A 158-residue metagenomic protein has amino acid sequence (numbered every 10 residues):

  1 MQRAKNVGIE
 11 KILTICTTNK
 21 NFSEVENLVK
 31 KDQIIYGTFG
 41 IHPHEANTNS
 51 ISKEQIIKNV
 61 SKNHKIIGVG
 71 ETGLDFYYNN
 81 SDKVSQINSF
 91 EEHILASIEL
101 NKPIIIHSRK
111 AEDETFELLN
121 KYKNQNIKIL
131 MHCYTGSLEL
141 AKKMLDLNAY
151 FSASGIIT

Functional and structural regions predicted by a protein language model:
M1-T158: Mid-domain alpha/beta scaffold segments of enzyme catalytic cores
